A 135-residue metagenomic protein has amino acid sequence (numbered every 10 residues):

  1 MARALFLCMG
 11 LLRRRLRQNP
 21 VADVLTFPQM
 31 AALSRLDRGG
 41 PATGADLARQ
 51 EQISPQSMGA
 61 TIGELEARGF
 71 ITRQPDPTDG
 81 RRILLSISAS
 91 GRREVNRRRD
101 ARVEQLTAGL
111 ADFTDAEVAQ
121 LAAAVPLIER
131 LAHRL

Functional and structural regions predicted by a protein language model:
M1-F27: N-terminal leader segment of winged-helix/HTH proteins
L11, A31-D37, R93: Pre-recognition alpha-helix immediately N-terminal to the DNA-recognition helix within helix-turn-helix or winged-helix
R14, A116-L135: C-terminal regulatory/oligomerization modules of transcriptional regulators
T26-A32, G91, E117: The N-cap/first-turn positions of alpha helices within or immediately adjacent to helix-turn-helix DNA-binding domains
G39-T43: Short capping segments at the starts of secondary-structure elements
G44-A45, Q56, G63, I83: Residues within helix-turn-helix
A48: The alpha-helix within a helix-turn-helix
G63-A123: Charged, amphipathic alpha-helical coiled-coil/dimerization segments
